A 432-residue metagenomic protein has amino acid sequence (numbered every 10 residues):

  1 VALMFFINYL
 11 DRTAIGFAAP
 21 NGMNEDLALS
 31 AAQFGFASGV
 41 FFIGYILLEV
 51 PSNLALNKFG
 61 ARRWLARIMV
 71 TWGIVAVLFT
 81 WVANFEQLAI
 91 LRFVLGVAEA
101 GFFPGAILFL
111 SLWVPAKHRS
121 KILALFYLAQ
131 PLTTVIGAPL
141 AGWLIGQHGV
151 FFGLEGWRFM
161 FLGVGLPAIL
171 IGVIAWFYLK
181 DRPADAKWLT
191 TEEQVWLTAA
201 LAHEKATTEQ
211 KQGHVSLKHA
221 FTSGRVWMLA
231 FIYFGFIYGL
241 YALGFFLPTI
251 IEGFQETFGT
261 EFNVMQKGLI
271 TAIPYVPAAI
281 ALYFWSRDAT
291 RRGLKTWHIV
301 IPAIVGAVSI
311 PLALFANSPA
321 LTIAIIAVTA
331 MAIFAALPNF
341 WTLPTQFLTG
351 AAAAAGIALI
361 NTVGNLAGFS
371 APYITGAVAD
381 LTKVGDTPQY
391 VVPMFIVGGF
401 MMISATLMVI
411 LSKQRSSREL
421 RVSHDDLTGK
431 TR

Functional and structural regions predicted by a protein language model:
I15-F17, K218-S286, L337, W341 (+1 more regions): Extracytoplasmic gate region of multi-pass secondary transporters
A28, G60, W81-Q87, A98 (+3 more regions): Helix-breaking motifs and short loop linkers at transmembrane-helix boundaries and internal kinks in secondary membrane
L47-E86: Conserved MFS/SLC helix-loop-helix module at the cytosolic interface between two early adjacent transmembrane helices
L48-A61, I280-L294, A379-D380: Helix-to-loop junctions at the C-terminal end of transmembrane segments in multipass secondary transporters
L91-L128: Cytoplasmic helix-loop-helix junction between adjacent transmembrane helices in 12-TM secondary transporters
K121-I145, P167-A168, N361-A371: Glycine-rich segments within core transmembrane alpha-helices of 12-TM secondary carriers
R292-L343: C-terminal transmembrane helical hairpin of 12-TM major facilitator-type secondary transporters
F347-V384: A late C-terminal transmembrane helix in Major Facilitator Superfamily
